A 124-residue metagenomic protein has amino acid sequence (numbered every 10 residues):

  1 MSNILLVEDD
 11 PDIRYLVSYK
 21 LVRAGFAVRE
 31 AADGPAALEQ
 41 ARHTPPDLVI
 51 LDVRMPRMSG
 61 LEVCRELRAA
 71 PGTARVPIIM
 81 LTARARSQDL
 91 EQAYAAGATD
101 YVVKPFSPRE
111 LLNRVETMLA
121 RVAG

Functional and structural regions predicted by a protein language model:
Y15-R23: Charged docking surfaces used in two-component/phosphorelay signaling
G25-A32, Q40: Short hydrophobic/Thr-rich beta-strand motif most characteristic of the beta2 strand and flanking loop of CheY-like
T44-I50: Active-site beta3 strand of CheY-like receiver
M55: Receiver (REC) domain active-site loop signature in two-component systems and cognate sites in sensor histidine kinases
T99: Short, glycine/charged-rich "phosphate-handling" switch motifs in NTP-dependent and phosphotransfer domains
F106-E116: C-terminal output helix
